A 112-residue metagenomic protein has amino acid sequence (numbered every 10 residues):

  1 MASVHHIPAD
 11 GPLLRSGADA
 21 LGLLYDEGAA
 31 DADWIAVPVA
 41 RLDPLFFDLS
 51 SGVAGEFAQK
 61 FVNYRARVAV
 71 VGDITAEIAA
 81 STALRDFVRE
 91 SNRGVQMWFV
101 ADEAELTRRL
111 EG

Functional and structural regions predicted by a protein language model:
A2-G112: Amphipathic, Lys/Arg-enriched alpha-helical "gate/interface" segment within cytosolic domains that mediates
